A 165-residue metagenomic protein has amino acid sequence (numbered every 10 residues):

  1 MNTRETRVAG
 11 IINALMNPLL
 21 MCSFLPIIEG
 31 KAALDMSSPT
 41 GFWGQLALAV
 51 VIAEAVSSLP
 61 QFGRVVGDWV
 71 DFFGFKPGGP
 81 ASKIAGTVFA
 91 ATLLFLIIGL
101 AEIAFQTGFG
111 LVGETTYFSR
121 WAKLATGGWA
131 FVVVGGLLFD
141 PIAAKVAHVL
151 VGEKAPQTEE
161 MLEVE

Functional and structural regions predicted by a protein language model:
M1-E165: Juxtamembrane/disordered regions of integral membrane proteins
